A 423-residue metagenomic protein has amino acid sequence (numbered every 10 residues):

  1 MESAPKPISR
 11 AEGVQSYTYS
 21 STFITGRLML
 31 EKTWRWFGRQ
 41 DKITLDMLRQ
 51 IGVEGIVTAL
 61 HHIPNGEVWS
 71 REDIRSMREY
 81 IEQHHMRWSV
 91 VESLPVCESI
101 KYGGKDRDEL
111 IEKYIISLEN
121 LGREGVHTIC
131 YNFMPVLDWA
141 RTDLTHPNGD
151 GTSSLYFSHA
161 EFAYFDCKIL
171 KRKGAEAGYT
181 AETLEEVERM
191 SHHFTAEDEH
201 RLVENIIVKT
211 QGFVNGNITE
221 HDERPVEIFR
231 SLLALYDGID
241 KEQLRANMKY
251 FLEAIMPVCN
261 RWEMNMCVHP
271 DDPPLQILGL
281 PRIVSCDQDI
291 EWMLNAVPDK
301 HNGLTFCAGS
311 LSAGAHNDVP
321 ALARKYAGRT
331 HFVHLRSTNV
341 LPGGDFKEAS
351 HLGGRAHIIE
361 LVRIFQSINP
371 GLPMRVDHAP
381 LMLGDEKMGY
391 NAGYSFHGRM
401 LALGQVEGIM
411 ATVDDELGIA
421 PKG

Functional and structural regions predicted by a protein language model:
M1-T25: N-terminal amphipathic/basic-hydrophobic helices that include classical n-h-c signal peptides and signal-anchor
Y17-F23, L30-T33, G38, D46-R49 (+8 more regions): Histidine-acidic metal/acid-base catalytic patches
Q40-A59, H84, E124: Catalytic domains of carbohydrate-active enzymes, especially glycoside hydrolases
Q50-E54, M86-K101: A short glycine/small-residue-enriched secondary-structure motif
L60-R75: Glycine-rich, proline-tolerant flexible connector loops at the mouths of alpha/beta enzymes
Q83-R87, I116: Asp-box/BNR beta-propeller blade signature and adjacent active/binding-site loops in extracellular glycan-interacting
S117-E176: Internal, well-ordered alpha/beta segment that forms a basic, Gly-enriched binding/recognition surface
